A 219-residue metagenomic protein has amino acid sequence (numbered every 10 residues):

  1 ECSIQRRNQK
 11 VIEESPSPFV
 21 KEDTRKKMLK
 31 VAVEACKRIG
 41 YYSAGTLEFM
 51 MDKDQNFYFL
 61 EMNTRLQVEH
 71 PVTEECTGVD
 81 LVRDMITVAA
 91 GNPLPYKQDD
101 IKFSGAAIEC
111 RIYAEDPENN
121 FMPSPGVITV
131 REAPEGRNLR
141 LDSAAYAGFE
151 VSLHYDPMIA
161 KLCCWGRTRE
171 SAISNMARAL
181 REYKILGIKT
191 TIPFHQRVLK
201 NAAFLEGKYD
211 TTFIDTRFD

Functional and structural regions predicted by a protein language model:
E1-D219: ATP-dependent carboxylate activation and anion-phosphoryl transfer catalytic cores that bind Mg-ATP to form
